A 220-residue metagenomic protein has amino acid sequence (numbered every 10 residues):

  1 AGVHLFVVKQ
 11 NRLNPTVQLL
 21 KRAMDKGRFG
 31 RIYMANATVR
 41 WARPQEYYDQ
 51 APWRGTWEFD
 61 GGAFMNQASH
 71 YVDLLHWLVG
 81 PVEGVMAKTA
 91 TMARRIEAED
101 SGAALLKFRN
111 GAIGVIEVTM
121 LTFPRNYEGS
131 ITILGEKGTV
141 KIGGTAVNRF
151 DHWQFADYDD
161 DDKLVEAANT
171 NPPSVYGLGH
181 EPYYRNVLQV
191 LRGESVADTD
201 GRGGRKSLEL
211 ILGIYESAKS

Functional and structural regions predicted by a protein language model:
H4, N11-I96: Predominantly a Rossmann-like dinucleotide-binding segment in NAD(P)-dependent oxidoreductases
L5-V7, I116, I142: Hydrophobic residues in well-ordered beta-strands that form the structural core
N14-V17, Y71-V72, H180-R185, I211: A general structural signal for well-ordered alpha-helical segments in protein cores
L19-R22, L74, A103, N186 (+1 more regions): Alpha-helical elements of Rossmann-like donor-binding domains used by nucleotide-donor carbohydrate transfer enzymes
S69, R94, E117-R125: Glycine-rich phosphate/pyrophosphate-binding beta-alpha loops
F108, S130-R202, K206: C-terminal glycine/acidic-rich active-site capping loop/insertion
L210-K219: Short arginine-rich
